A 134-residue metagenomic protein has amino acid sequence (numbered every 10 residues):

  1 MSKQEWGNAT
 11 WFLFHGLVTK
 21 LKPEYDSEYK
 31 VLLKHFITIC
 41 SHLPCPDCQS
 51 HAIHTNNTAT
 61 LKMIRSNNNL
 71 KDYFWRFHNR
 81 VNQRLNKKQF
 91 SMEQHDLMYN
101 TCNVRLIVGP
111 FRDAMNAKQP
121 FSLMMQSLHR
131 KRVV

Functional and structural regions predicted by a protein language model:
M1-V134: Aromatic-rich, lipid-facing transmembrane alpha helices and their immediate juxtamembrane interface loops in integral
